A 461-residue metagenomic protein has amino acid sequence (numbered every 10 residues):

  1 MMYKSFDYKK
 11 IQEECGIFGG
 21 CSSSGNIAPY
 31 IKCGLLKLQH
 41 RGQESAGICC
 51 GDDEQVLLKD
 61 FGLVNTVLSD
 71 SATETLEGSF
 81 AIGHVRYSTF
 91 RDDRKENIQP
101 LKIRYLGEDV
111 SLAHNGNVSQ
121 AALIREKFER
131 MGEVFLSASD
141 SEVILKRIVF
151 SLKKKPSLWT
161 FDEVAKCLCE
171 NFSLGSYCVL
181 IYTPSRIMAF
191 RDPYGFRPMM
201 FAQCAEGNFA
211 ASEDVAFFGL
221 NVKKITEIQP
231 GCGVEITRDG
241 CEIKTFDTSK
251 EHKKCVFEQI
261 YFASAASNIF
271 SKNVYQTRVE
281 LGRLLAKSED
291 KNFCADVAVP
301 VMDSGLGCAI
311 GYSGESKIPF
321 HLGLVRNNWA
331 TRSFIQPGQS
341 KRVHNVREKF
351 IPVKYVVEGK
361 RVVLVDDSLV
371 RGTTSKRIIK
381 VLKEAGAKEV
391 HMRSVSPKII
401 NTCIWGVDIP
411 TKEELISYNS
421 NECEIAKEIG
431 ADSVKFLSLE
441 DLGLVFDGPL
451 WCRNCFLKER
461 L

Functional and structural regions predicted by a protein language model:
M1-G305, S313-K354, N454, R460: N-terminal segments that mediate ammonia production and transfer in glutamine-dependent amidotransferase systems
G47, V297, V363, H391-R393 (+1 more regions): A structural signal for isolated positions on well-ordered beta-strands in alpha/beta enzyme cores
A113-H114, L364-D366: Thr-Gly-centered strand-to-loop micro-motif
E170, S185-R186, N221-I225, K380-L461: PRPP-dependent phosphoribosyltransferase catalytic core
L285, Y312, D367-S368, V390: Hydrophobic, well-ordered secondary-structure elements that form the walls of internal hydrophobic environments
G311, R377-V381: Active-site signature of alpha/beta-hydrolase-fold catalytic machinery across serine- and Asp/Cys-nucleophile hydrolases
V325, I351-V362, S368, I378: Conserved structured catalytic cores and adjacent interaction surfaces of nucleotide-binding/hydrolyzing enzymes
G372: Cytosolic ligand/metal-binding cores
